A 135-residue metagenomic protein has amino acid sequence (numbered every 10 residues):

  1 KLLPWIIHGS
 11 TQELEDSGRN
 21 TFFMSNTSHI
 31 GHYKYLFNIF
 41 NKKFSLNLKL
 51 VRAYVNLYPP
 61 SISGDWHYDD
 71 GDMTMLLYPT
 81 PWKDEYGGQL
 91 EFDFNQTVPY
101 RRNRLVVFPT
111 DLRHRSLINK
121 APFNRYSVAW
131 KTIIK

Functional and structural regions predicted by a protein language model:
K1-N47, Y58: Non-heme Fe(II)/2-oxoglutarate
G31-Y35, M73, R101: A structural signal for well-ordered alpha-helical segments within the folded catalytic domains of diverse enzymes
F44-S45, S63-D65, S116-L117: Short helix-to-loop capping/linker segments positioned immediately adjacent to catalytic or ligand/cofactor-binding
N47, G71, P122-N124: Residue-level preference for beta-strand/loop junctions
V55, P81-K135: Catalytic core of Fe(II)/2-oxoglutarate
N56-D70: Conserved short histidine dyad/triad with adjacent acidic residue
M73, P79-P81: Glycine- and acidic-residue-biased ligand/ion/polar-headgroup-sensing regions
